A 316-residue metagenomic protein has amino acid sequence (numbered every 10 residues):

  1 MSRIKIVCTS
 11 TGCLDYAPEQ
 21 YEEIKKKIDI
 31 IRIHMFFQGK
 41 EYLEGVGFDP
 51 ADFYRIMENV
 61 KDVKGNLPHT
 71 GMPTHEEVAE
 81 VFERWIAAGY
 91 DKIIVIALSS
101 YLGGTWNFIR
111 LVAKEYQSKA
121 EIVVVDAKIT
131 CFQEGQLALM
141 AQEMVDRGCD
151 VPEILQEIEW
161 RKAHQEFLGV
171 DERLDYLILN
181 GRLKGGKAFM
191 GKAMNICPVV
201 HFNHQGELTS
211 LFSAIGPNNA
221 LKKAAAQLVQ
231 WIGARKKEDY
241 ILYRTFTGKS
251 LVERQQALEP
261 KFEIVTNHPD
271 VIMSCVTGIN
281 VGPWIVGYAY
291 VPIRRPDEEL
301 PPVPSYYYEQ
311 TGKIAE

Functional and structural regions predicted by a protein language model:
R3-K5, S10-K40, E83, K92 (+3 more regions): Mixed-charge interfacial surface used for oligomerization/domain docking and macromolecular partner engagement
K40-V95, S100, N107, K114-E115: Class I S-adenosyl-L-methionine
